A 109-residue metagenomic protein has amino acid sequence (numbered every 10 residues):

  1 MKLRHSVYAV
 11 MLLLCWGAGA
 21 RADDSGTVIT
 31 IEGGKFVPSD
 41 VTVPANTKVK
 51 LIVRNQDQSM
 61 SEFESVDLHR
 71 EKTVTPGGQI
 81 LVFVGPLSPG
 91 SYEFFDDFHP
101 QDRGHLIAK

Functional and structural regions predicted by a protein language model:
M1-Y8: Bacterial N-terminal signal peptides that target proteins for export
Y8-W16: Bacterial N-terminal signal peptides
A18-A22: Sec/Tat signal peptide C-region and signal peptidase I cleavage site
D23-N46: N-terminal edge beta-strand
D23-V28, V74-K109: Extracellular/periplasmic metallocenter environments
S39-S59, Q79-L87, E93-F95: Beta-strand cores of secreted/periplasmic/IMS beta-sandwich domains, seen most often in copper-related folds
Q56-P76, G104-I107: Histidine- and aromatic-enriched segments that form or immediately flank copper-ligand environments
